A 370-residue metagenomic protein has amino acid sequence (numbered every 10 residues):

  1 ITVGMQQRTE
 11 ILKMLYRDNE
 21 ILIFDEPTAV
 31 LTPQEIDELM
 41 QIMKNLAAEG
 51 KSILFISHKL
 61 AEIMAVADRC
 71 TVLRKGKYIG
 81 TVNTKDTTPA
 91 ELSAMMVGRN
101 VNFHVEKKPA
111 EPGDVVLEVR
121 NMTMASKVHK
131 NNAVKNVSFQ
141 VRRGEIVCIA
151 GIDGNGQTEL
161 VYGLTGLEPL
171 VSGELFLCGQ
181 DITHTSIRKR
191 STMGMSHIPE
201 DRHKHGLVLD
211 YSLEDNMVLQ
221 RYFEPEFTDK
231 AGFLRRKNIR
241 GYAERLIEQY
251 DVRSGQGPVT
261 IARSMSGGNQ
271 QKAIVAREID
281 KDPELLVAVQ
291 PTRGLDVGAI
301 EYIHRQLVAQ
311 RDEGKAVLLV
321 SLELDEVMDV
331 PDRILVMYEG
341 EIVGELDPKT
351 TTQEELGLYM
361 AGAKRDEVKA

Functional and structural regions predicted by a protein language model:
I1-A370: Glycine-rich phosphate-binding loops of nucleotide-dependent enzymes
